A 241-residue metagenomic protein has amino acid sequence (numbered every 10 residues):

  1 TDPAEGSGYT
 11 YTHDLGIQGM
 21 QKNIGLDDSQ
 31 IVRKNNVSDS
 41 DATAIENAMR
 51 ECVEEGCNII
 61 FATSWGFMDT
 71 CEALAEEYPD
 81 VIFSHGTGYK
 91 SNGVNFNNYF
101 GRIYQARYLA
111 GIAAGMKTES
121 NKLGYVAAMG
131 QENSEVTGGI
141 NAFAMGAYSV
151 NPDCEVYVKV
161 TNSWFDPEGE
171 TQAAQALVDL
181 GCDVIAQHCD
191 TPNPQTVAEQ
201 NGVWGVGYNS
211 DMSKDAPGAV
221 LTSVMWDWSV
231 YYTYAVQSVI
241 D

Functional and structural regions predicted by a protein language model:
T1-D241: A residue-level marker of the well-folded mature domains of exported/periplasmic proteins
